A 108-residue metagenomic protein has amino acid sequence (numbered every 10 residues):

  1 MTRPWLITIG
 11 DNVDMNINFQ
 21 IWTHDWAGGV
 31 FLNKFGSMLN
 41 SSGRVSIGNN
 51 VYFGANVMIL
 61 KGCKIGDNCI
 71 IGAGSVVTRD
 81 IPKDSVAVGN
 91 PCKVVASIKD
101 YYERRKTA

Functional and structural regions predicted by a protein language model:
M1-K64, P91, A96-K99: Flexible, glycine/small-residue-enriched loop-and-beta-strand segment within the central core of proteins
R3, R44, R79, R104-R105: Arginine residue identity/basic-tract feature
I17, A73, K83: Residues that flank catalytic or metal-binding motifs in active/ligand-binding sites
A55-I71, S75-R79: Beta-rich strand-turn-strand
I70, V86-A87: Short-chain dehydrogenase/reductase
D84-S85, P91-T107: Conserved beta-strand-loop-alpha-helix hinge in the C-terminal portion of ABC ATPase nucleotide-binding domains
